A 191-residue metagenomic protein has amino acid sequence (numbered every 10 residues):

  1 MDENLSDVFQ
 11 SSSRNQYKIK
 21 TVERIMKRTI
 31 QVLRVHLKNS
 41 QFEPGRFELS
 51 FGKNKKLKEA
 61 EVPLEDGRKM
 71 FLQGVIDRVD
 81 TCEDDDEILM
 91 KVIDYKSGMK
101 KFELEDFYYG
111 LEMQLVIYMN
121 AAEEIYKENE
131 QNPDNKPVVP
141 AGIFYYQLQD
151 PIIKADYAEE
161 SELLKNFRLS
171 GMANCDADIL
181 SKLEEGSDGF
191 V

Functional and structural regions predicted by a protein language model:
M1-V191: Structural signature of nuclease core domains in nucleic-acid processing machines
